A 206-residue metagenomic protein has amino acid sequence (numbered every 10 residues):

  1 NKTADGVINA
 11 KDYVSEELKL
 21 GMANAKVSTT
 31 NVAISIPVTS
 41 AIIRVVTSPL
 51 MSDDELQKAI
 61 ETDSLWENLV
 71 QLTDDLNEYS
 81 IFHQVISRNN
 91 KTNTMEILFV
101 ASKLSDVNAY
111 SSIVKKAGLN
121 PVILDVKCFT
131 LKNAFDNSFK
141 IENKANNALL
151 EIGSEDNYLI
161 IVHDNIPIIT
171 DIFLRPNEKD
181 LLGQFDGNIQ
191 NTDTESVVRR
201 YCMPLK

Functional and structural regions predicted by a protein language model:
N1-K206: Hydrophobic/aromatic-enriched cytosolic interaction surfaces used to assemble or bind macromolecules
